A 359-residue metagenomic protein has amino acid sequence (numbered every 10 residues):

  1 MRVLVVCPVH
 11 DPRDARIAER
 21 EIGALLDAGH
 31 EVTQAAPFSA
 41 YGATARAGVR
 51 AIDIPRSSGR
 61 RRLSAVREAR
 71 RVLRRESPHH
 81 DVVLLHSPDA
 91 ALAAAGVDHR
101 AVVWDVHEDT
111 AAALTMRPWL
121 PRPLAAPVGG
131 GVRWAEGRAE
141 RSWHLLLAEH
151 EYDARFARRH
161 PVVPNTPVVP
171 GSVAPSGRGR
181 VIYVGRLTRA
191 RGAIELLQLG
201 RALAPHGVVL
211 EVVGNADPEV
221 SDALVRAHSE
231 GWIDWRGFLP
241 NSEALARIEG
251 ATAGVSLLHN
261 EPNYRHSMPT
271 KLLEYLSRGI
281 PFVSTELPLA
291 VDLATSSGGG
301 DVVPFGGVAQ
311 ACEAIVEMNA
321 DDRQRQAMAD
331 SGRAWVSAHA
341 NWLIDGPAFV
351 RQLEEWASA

Functional and structural regions predicted by a protein language model:
L4-V6, V173-R201, L210-E211: Conserved donor-binding/catalytic core segment of Leloir-type glycosyltransferases
V5-A15, E19-S64, E76, Y152 (+1 more regions): N-terminal strand-loop element at the rim of the active site of nucleotide-sugar-dependent glycosyltransferases
R16, R191, S242-R247, T252-L273 (+1 more regions): Nucleotide-sugar-dependent
G23, R67-R74, L92, W104 (+3 more regions): Membrane-proximal helix-turn-helix segments that form the acceptor-binding/catalytic region of lipid-linked
A40, V209-D222, G237: Glycosyltransferase donor-sugar binding loop
V184, S296-A309, E317-R323: Conserved acidic donor-binding segment of nucleotide-sugar-dependent glycosyltransferases
S221-G250: Nucleotide-activated donor-binding/catalytic signature segment of Leloir-type glycosyltransferases, i.e., the conserved
A320-L353: A charged, aromatic-enriched C-terminal amphipathic alpha-helix characteristic of glycosyltransferases across folds
